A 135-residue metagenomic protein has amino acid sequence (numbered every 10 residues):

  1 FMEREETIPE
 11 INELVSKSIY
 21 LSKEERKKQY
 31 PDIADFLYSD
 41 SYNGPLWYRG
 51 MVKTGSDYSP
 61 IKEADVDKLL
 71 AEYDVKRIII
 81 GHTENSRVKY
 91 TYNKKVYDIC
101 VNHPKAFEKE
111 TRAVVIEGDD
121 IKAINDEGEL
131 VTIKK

Functional and structural regions predicted by a protein language model:
F1-K135: Feature recognizes metal-dependent phosphohydrolase scaffolds
